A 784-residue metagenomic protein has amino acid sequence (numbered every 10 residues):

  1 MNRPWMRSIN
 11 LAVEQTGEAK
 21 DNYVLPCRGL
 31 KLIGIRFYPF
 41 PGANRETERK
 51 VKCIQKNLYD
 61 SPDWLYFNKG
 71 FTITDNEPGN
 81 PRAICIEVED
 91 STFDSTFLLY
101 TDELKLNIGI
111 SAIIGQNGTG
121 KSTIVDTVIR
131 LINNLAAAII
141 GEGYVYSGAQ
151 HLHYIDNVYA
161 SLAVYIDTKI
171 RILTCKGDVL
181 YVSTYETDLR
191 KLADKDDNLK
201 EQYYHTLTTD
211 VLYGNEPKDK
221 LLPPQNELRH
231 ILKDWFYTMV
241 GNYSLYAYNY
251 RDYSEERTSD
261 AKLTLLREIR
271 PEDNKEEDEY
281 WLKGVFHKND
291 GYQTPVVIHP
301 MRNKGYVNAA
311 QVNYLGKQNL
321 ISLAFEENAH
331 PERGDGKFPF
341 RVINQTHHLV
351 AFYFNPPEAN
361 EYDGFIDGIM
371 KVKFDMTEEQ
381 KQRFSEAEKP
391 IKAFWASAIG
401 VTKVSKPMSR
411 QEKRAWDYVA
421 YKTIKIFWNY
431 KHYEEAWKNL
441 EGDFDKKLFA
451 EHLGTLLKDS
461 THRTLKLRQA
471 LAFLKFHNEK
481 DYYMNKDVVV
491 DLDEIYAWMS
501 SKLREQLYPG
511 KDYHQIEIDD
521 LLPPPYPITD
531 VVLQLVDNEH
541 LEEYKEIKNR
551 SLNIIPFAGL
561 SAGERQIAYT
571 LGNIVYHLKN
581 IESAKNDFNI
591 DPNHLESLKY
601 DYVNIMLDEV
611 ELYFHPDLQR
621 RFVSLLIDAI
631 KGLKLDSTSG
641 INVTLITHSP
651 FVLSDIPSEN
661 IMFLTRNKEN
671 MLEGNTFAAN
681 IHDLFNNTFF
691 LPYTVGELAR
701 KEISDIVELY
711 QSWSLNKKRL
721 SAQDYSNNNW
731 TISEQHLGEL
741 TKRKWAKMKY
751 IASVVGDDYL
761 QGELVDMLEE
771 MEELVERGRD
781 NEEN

Functional and structural regions predicted by a protein language model:
M1-R36, L152-V158, A163-L552, Y710-N784: Coupling/switch/interface segments within P-loop NTPase motor domains and analogous charged loops in nucleic-acid
G17-A19, S122, D126-A149: Charged, amphipathic alpha-helical segments
L30, I35-N134, L533, D537-T688: Switch/communication elements of ASCE P-loop NTPase nucleotide-binding domains
Y100-T119, V125-T127, K275-E277, K283-N319 (+2 more regions): Short, solvent-exposed linear motifs at loop/edge-of-secondary-structure regions
R130, N134-G141, K304, N580 (+2 more regions): Short amphipathic alpha-helical interaction elements and helix-loop-helix interfaces that mediate dimerization
I140-Y154, S254-R257, K275-E276, Y280 (+4 more regions): Short, glycine/acidic-rich hinge or "gate" loops at secondary-structure transitions that mediate conformational
G143-V145, E327-P339, N589-I590, L635-S637 (+2 more regions): Short C-terminal domain-edge/linker segments immediately following a structured domain
R621-E783: C-terminal lobe/lid and adjacent interdomain/linker elements of RecA-like ASCE P-loop ATPase modules
